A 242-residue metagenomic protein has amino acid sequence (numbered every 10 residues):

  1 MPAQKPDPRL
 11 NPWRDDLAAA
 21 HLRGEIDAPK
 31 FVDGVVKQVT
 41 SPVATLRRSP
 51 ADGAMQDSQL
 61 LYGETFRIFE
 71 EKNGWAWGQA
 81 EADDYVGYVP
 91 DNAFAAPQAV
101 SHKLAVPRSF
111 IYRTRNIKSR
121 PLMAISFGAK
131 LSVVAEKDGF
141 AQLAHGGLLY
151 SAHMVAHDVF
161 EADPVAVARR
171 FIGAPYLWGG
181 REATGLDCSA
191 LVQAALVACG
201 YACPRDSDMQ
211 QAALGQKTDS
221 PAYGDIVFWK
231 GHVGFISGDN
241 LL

Functional and structural regions predicted by a protein language model:
M1-V35, A51, S58, E64-T65 (+5 more regions): Boundary regions of SH3-family modules and the immediately adjacent low-complexity/disordered segments in eukaryotic
V39, I68, V133, F228-W229: A generic structural signal for residues embedded in beta-strands
S41-A51, A105-N116, D206-L214: Short, structured beta-strand/loop micro-motifs enriched in basic residues and often containing a Trp
A54-Q59, S119-A124, G215-S220: Short, surface-exposed secondary-structure edge patches
F66, I125, L131, G224-V227: Generic structural signal for buried aliphatic residues
S109, N116-I125, A129, I172-L186 (+1 more regions): Glycine-rich catalytic cores of cysteine/serine-nucleophile enzymes that process amide/ester linkages in cell-envelope
A168, G180-C199: Active-site nucleophilic cysteine motif
Y201-L242: ...with weaker cross-activation on analogous glycine-rich loops/strands in unrelated enzymes
